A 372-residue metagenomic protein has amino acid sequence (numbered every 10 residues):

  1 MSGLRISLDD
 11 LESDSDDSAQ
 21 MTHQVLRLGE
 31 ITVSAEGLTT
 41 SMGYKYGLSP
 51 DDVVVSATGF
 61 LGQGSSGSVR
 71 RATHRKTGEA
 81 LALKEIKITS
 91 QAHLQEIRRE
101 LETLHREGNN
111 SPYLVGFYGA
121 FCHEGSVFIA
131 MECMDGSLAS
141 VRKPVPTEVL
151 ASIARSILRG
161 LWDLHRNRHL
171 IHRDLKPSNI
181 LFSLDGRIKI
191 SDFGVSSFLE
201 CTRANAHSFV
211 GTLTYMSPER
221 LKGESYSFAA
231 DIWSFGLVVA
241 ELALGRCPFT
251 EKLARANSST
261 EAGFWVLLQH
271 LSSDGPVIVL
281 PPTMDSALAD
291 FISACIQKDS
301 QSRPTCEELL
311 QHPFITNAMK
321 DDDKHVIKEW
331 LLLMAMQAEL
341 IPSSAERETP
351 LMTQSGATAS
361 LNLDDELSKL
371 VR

Functional and structural regions predicted by a protein language model:
T58-G64, V69: Protein kinase glycine-rich loop
E85-N109: Conserved N-lobe beta3->alphaC-helix segment of eukaryotic protein kinase catalytic domains
A120: Activation-segment/catalytic-loop signature of the eukaryotic protein kinase fold
E124-S137: Conserved short submotifs of the Hanks-type protein kinase catalytic core that shape the nucleotide-binding pocket
I153-A154: Activation segment signature within eukaryotic-like protein kinase domains
D231: Conserved catalytic-loop aspartate of Hanks-type protein kinases
